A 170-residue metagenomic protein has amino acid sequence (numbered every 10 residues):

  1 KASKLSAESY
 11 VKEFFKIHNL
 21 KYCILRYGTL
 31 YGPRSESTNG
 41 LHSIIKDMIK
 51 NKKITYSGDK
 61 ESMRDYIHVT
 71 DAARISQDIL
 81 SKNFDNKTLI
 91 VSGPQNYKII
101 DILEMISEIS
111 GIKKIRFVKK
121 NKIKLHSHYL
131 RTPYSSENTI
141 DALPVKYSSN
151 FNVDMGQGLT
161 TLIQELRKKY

Functional and structural regions predicted by a protein language model:
S3-S6: Active-site helix of classical SDR
E8-P33: Conserved beta-loop-beta element that borders a ligand/cofactor-binding pocket
V11, I44, L103: Aromatic/hydrophobic pocket-lining residues that form π-stacking "cages" and hydrophobic walls in ligand
P33-S35, N39-G40: Short beta-loop-alpha junction of Rossmann-like oxidoreductase domains
G40-S43, S107-E108: Glycine-rich, phosphate-binding/catalytic loops in enzymes
M48-Y170: C-terminal substrate-binding subdomain of Rossmann-fold SDR/epimerase-dehydratase oxidoreductases
